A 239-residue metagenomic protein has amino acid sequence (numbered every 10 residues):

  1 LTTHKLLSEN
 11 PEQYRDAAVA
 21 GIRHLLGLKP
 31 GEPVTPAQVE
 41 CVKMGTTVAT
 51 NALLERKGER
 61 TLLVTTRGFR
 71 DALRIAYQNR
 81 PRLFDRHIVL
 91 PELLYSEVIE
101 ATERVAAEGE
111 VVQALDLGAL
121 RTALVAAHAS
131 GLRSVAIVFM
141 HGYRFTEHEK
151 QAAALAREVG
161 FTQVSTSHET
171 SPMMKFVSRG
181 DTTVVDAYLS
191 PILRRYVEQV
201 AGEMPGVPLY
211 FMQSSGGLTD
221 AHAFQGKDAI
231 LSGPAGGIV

Functional and structural regions predicted by a protein language model:
L1-V239: N-terminally biased helix-coil "hinge/interface" segments that flank
